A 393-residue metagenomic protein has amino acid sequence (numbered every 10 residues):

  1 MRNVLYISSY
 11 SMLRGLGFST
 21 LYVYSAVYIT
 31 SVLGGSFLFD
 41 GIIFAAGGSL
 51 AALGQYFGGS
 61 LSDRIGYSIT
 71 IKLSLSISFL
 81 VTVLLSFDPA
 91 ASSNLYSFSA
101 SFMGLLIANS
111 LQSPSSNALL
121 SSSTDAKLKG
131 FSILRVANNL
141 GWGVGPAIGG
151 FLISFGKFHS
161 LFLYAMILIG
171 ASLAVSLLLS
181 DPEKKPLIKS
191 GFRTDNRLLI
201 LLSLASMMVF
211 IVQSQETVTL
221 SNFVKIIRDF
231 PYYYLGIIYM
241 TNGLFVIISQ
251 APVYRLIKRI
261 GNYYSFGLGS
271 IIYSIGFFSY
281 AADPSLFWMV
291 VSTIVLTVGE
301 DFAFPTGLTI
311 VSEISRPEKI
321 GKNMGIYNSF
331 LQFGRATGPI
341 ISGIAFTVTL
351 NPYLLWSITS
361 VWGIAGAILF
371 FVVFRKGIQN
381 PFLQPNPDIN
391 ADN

Functional and structural regions predicted by a protein language model:
R2-G48, L201, A205, V209-I238: Helix-loop boundary and gating motifs at the non-cytosolic
M12, L95-L111, M207, W288-F302: Hydrophobic core of transmembrane alpha-helices in multi-pass small-molecule transporters, especially MFS/SLC-type
I42-G59, M240-P252: Central cavity-lining transmembrane alpha-helices of secondary-active solute carriers, predominantly the Major
Q55-Y67, I153, S249-G261: Helix-to-loop junctions at the C-terminal end of transmembrane segments in multipass secondary transporters
S76-S92, I272-P284: C-terminal ends and interior cores of transmembrane alpha-helices in multi-pass membrane transporters/permeases
S101-N138: Cytoplasmic helix-loop-helix junction between adjacent transmembrane helices in 12-TM secondary transporters
S154-I167, F346-G363: A membrane-interface helix-boundary motif in multi-pass transporters
Y263-G307: C-terminal transmembrane helical hairpin of 12-TM major facilitator-type secondary transporters
